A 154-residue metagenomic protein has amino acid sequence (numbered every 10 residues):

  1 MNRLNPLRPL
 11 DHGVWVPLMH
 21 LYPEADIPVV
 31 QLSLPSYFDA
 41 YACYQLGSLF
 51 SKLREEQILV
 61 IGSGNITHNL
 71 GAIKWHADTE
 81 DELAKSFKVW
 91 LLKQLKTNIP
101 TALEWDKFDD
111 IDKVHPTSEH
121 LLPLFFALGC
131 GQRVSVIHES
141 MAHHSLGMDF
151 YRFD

Functional and structural regions predicted by a protein language model:
M1-A42, A77-D154: Flexible, D/E/H-enriched segments
S33-L83: Active-site beta-strand/loop microenvironment that shapes enzyme catalytic pockets
